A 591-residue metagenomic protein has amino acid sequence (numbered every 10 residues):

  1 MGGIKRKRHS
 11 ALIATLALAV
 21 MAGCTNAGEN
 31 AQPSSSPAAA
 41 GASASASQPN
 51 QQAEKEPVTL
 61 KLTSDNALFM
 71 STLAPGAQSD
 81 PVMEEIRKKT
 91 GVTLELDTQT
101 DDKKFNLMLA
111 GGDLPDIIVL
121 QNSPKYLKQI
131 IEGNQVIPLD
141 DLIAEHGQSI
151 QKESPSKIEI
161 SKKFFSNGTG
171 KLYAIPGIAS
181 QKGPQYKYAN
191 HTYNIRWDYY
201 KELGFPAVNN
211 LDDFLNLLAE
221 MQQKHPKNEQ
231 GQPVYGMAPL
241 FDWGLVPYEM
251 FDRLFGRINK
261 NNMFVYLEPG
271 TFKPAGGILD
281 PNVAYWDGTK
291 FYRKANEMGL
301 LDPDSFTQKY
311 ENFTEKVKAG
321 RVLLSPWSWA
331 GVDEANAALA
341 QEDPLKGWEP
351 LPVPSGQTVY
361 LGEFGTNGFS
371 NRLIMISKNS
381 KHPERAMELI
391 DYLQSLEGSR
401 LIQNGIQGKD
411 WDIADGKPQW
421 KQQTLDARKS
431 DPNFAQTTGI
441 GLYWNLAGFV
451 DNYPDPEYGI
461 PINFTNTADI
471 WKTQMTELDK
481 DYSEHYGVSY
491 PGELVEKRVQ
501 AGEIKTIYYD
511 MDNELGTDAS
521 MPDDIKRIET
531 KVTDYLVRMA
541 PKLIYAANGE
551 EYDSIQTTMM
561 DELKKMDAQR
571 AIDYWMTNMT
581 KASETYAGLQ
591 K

Functional and structural regions predicted by a protein language model:
G2, H9-T15, C24-F214, H225 (+4 more regions): Conserved N-terminal structural module of periplasmic/extracytoplasmic solute-binding proteins
G3-K7, S64-L68, T98-T100, L109 (+13 more regions): Short, flexible loop/turn elements at secondary-structure junctions
T59-K61, V92-E95, D116-I118, G170-A174 (+6 more regions): Beta-sheet entry/capping signal
Q78, A284, G365, K381-H382 (+1 more regions): Secondary-structure capping and boundary motifs in well-ordered enzyme cores
K128-Q129, L240-E268, Y292-T465: Extracytoplasmic/periplasmic substrate-binding proteins
D140, K171-L172, P176-V246, T271-K316 (+1 more regions): Helix-loop-helix "hinge/cap" segment bordering the ligand-binding cleft or interdomain interface
L401-R538: Conserved small-residue motifs centered on glycine
